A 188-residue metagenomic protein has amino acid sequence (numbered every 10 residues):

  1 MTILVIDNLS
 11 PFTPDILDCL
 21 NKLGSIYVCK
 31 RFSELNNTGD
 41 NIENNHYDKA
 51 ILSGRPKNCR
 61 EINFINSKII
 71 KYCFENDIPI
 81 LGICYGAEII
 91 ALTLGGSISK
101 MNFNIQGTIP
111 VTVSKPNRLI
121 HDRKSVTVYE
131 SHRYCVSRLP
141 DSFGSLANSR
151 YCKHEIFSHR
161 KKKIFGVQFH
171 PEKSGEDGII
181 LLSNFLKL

Functional and structural regions predicted by a protein language model:
T2-I3, P14-G82: Flexible gly/pro-rich beta->alpha loop and the following alpha-helix that scaffold active-site loops
T2-P11, D15, C19, F169-L188: RNA-binding accessory domains that recognize and position tRNA/RNA substrates
L9, S33, G86: Residues in the short beta-alpha loop(s) of Rossmann-like NAD(P)-binding domains
F12, K57-C59, A87, C135-S137 (+1 more regions): Glycine-rich nucleotide phosphate-binding loop and flanking beta-alpha elements of Rossmann-like dinucleotide-binding
L17-D18, I62-I65, L94-G96, D141 (+1 more regions): Short amphipathic alpha-helical segments
K71-C73, L92-R160, I164, F169-E176: Pocket-forming structural segment of enzyme catalytic cores
I83-A87, L94: Active-site loop->helix "elbow" adjoining a glycine-rich segment at hydrolase catalytic centers
